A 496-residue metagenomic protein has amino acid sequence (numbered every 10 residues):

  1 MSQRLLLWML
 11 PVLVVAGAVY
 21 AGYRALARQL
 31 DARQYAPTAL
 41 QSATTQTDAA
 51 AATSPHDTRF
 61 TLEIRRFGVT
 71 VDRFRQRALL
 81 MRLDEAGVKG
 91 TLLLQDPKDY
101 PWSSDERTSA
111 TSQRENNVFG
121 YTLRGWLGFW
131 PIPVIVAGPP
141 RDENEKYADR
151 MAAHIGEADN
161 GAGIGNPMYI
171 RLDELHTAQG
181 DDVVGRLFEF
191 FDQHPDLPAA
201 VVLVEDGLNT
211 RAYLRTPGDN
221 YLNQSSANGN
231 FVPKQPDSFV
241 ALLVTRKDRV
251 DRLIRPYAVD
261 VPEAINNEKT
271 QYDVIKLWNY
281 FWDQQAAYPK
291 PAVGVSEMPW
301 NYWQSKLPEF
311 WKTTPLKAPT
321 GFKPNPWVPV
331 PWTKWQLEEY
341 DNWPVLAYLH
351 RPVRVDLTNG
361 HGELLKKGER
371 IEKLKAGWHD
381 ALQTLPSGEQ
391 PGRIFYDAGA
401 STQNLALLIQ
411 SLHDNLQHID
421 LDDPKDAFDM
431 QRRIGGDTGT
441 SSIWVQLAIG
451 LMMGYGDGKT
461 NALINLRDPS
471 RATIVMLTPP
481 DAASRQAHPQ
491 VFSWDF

Functional and structural regions predicted by a protein language model:
M1-Y213, G218-Y455, A462-F496: Conserved "HGTGT" condensation-loop signature of ketosynthase/thiolase-family condensing enzymes that catalyze
